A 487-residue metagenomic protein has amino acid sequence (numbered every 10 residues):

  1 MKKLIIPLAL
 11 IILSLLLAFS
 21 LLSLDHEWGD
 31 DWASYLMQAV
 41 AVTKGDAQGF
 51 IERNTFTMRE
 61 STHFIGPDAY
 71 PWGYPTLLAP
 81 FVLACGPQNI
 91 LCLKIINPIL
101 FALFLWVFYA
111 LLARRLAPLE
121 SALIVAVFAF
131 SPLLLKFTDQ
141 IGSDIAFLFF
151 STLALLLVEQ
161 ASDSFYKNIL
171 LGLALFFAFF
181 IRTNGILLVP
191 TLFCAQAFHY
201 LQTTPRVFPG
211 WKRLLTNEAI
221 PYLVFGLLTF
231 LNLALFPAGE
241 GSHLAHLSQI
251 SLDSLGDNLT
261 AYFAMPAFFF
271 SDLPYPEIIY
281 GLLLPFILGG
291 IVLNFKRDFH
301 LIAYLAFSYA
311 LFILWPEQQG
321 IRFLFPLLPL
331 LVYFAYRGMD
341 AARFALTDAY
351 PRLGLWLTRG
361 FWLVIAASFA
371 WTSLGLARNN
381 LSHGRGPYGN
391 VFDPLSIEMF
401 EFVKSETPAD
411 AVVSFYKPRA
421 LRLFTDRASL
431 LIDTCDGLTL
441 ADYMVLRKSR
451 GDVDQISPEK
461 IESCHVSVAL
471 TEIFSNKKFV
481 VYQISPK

Functional and structural regions predicted by a protein language model:
K3, P7-I12, A122, I169 (+4 more regions): Signature aromatic-anchored transmembrane alpha helix within multi-pass, membrane-resident enzymes that catalyze glycan
S14, S121-P132, L156, L175-F179 (+1 more regions): Short helix- or helix-capping micro-motifs that position conserved polar/aromatic residues at function-defining sites
C92-L116, L153, F286-G289: Transmembrane-helix motifs of polytopic, lipid-linked glycan transferases
L105-F108, A267-R297, I302, A306-Y309: Hydrophobic, aromatic-rich transmembrane alpha-helices and their immediate juxtamembrane boundary segments
R114-L116, A154-L170, Q202-R206, V292-F295: Membrane-interface transmembrane helices that cradle and orient dolichyl/undecaprenyl
T138, D144, I181, L187-L188 (+3 more regions): Hydrophobic/aromatic-rich transmembrane helices and adjacent perimembrane loops
F198-Q202, R213-G289, A366-N379: Membrane-lumen/periplasm interface segments of specific transmembrane helices in polyprenyl phosphate-linked
T358-P418: Membrane-embedded, lumen/periplasm-facing catalytic core of multi-pass transferases that use lipid-linked donors
